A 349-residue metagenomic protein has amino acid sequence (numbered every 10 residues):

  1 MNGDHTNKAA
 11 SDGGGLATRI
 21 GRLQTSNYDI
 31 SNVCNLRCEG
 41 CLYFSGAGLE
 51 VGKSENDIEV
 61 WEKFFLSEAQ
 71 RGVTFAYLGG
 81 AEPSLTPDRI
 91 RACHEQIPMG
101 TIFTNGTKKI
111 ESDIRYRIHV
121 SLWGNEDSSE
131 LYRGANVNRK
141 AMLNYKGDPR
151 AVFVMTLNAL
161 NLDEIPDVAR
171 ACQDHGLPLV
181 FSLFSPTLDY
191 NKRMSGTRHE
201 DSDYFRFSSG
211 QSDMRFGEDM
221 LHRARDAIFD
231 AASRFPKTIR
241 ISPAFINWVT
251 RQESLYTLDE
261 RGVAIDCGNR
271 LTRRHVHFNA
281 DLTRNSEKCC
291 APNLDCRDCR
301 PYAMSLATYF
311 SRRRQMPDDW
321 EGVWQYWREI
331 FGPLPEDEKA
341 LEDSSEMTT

Functional and structural regions predicted by a protein language model:
M1-S112: Conserved alpha-helical substructure of the radical SAM core
N2, K8-A17, R22, C267-T349: Flexible mid-to-C-terminal extensions adjoining Fe-S/redox cofactors in radical SAM and related proteins
Y28, N32-N35, R261, C290-N293: Processing junctions and N-termini across compartments
G48-K63, G80-K140, M155-D167, L183-R193: Canonical radical SAM enzyme core domain
Q70-T74, H94-G100, K108-R117, K146-A151 (+2 more regions): Short glycine/proline-enriched coil/turn segments at helix->beta-strand junctions
S121, D127-R261, I265-D266, F278-D281: Radical SAM enzyme [4Fe-4S]-AdoMet core and its adjacent flexible, acidic and glycine-rich loops/tails across
